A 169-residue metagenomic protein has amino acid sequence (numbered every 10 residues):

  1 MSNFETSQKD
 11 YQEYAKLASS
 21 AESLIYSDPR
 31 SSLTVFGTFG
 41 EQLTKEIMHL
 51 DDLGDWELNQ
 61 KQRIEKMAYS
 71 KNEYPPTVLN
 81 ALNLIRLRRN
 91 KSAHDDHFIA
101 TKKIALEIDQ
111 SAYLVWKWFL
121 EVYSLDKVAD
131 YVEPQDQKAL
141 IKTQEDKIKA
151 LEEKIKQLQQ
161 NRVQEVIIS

Functional and structural regions predicted by a protein language model:
M1-S169: Amphipathic alpha-helical interface elements
